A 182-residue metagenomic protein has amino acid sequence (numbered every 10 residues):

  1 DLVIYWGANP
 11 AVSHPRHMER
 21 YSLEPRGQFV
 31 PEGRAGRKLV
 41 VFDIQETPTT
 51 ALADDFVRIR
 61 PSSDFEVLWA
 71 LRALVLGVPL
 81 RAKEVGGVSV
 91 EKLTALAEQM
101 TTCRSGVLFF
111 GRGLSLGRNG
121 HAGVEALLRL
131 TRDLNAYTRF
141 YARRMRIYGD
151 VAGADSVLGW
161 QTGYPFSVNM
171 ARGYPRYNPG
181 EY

Functional and structural regions predicted by a protein language model:
D1-E24, V30, R37, L128-Y182: Extended redox/cofactor-interaction regions of prokaryotic respiratory oxidoreductases
D1-L2, K92-V107, L134: Glycine-rich phosphate/diphosphate-binding loops that line cofactor/substrate pockets in enzymes
L2-G87: Glycine-rich, acidic loop regions that bind phosphate or pyrophosphate groups
V3-Y5, G106-G117, L127: Short glycine-rich or small-residue beta-strand-to-loop segments that form or flank ligand, phosphate, metal/Fe-S
G7, D43, F110-R112, R146: Short, structured patches in soluble enzyme cores that scaffold and shape functional sites
S62, E66, V88-E91, H121-R129: Conserved active-site and cofactor/substrate-binding residues in soluble primary-metabolism enzymes
W69-V88, G111, Y164-E181: Acidic/glycine-enriched edge-of-secondary-structure segments
L74-R81, C103, D133-Y137: Change "in soluble alpha/beta enzymes" to "in soluble alpha/beta proteins
